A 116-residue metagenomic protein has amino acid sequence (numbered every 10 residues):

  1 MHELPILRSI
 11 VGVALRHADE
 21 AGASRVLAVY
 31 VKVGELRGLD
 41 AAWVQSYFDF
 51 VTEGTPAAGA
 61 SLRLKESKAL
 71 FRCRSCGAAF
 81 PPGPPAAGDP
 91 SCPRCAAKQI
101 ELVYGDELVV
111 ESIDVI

Functional and structural regions predicted by a protein language model:
M1, G77-A79: Intrinsically disordered, low-complexity, mixed-charge
M1-K65: Long, charged N-terminal interaction/targeting segments
H2, Y30, D106-I116: Long, charge-rich boundary regions
S61-K68, P81-A86: Short, flexible, mixed-charge glycine/proline-rich loop motifs that serve as phosphate/nucleic-acid-contacting
L64, E101-V103: Short beta-strand
F71, P90, L108: Cys/His-enriched microdomains
C73-C76, C92-C95: Short cysteine-rich clusters marking metal-coordination/redox-active sites
P81, A97-E101: Short functional micro-motifs and their immediate structural scaffolds
